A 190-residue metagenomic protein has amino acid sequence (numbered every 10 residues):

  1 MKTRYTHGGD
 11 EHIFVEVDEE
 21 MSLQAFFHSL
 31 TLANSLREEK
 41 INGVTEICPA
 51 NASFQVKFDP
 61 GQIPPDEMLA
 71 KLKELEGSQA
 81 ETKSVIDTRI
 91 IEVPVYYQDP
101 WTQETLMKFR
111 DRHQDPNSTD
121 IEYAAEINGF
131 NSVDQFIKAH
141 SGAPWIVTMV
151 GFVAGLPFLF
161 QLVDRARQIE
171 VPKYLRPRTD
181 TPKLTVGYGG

Functional and structural regions predicted by a protein language model:
M1-G190: Conserved "landmark" site that anchors the functional core of diverse proteins
